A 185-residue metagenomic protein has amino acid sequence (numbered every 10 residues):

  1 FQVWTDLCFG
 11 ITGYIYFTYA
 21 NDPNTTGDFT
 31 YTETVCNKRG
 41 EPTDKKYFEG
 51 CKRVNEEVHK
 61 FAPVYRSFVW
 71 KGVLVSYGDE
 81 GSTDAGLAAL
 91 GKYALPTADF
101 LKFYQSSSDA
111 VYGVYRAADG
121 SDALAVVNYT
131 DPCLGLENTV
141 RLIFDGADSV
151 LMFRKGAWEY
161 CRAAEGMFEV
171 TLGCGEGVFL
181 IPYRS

Functional and structural regions predicted by a protein language model:
F1-E56, F68-G81: Aromatic/acidic polysaccharide-binding cleft in carbohydrate-active enzymes
T5-E33, S106-P132, G177: A glycine-centered loop/beta-turn motif at secondary-structure junctions
N37, S106, A117, M152-K155: Acidic surface patches and DE-rich sequence motifs
G78-G146: Carbohydrate-binding surface patches
A110-G113, D148-M152, A163, L180: Generic structural motif
R141-W158: Solvent-exposed beta-hairpin/edge-strand motifs
W158-A164: Short beta-strand and strand-turn-strand segments in soluble, beta-rich domains
A164-S185: C-terminal beta-strand-rich structural cap/linker in extracellular carbohydrate-active enzymes
